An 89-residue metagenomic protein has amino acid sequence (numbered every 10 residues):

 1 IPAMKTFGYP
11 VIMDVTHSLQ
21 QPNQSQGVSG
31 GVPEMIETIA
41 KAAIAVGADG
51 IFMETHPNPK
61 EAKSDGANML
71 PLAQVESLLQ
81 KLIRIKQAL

Functional and structural regions predicted by a protein language model:
I1-T55: Catalytic alpha/beta core domains of metabolic enzymes, predominantly
N58-L89: C-terminal helical cap(s) of enzyme catalytic domains, especially alpha/beta-barrels
